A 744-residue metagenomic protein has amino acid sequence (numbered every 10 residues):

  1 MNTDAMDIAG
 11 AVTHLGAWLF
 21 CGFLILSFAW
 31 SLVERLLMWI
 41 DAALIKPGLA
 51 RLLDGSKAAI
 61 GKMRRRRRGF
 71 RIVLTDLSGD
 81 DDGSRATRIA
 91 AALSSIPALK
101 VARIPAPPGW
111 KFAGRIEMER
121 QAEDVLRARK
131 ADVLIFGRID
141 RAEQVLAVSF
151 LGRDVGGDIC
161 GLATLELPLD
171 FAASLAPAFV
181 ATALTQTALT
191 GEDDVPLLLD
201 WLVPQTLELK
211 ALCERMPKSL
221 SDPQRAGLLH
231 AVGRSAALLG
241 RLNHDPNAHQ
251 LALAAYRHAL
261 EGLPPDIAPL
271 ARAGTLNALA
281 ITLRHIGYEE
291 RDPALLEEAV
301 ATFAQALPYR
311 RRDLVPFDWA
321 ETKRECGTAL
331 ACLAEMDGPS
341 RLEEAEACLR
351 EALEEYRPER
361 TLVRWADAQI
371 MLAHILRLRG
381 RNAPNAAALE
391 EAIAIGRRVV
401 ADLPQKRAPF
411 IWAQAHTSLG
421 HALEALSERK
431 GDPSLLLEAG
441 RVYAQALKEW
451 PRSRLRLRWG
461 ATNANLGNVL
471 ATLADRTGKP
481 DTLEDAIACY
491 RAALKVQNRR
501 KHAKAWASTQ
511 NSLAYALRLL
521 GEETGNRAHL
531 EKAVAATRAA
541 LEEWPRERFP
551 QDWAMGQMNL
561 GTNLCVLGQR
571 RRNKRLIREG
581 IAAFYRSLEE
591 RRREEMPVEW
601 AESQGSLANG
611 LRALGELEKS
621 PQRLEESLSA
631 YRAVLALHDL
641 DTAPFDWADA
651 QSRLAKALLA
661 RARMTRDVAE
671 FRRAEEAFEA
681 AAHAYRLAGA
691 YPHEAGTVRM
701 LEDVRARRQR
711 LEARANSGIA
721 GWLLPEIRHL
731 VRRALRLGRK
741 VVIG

Functional and structural regions predicted by a protein language model:
M1-A59, A486: Membrane-aqueous junction of the first/signal-anchor transmembrane helix in small integral membrane proteins
M63-A122, V145: Short beta-strand->alpha-helix linker/helix-N-cap micro-motif that forms a surface specificity/interaction loop
R115-S221: Catalytic-center loop of serine/cysteine hydrolases
A188-P204, A237-Q250, R284-E297, A331-E344 (+8 more regions): Short coil/turn connectors between adjacent alpha-helices in alpha-solenoid helical repeat scaffolds
L202, D222, L229, H249 (+26 more regions): Inter-repeat boundary and helix-capping residues of tandem alpha-helical solenoids
T206-L209, H249, Y256, L263 (+27 more regions): Hydrophobic/aromatic packing residues within the alpha-helices of TPR/SEL1-like helical repeat arrays
L212-R225, L242, H258-R272, E289 (+9 more regions): Flexible helix-coil transition and linker loops at the boundaries of alpha-helical arrays
G227-R241, L270-Y288, F317-C332, V363-L378 (+7 more regions): Conserved alpha-helical positions within TPR/SEL1-like repeat arrays
